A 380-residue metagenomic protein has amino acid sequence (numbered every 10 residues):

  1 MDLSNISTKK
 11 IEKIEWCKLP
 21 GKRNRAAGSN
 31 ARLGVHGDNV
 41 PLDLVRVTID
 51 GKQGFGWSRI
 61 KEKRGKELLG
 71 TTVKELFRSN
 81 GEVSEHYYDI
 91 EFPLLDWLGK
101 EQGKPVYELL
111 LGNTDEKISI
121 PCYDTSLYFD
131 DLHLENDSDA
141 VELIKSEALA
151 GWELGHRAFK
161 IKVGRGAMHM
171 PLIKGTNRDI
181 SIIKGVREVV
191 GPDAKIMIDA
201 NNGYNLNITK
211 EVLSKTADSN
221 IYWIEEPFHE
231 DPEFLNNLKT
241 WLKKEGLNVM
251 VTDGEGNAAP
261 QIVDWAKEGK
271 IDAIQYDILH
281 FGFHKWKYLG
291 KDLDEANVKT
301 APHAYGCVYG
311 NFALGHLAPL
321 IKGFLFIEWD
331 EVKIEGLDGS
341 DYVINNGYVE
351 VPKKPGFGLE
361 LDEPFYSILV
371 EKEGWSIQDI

Functional and structural regions predicted by a protein language model:
D2-M197, G203, K210, S214-D218 (+1 more regions): N-terminal capping/lid subdomain adjacent to the active-site entrance of alpha/beta enzymes
T71, E75-R78, N220, D231-M250 (+3 more regions): Shared catalytic-loop signature of beta/alpha-barrel
K104, I120, E226, V298-A301: Hydrophobic alpha-helix-in-membranes signature
L109, A167-G185, N205-I208, F228-L242 (+1 more regions): Active-site-adjacent beta->alpha loops and helix N-cap segments on the catalytic face of soluble alpha/beta enzymes
Y123, H156, W223, H303-Y305: Tryptophan-centric aromatic hotspots in well-structured domains and transmembrane helices
T125-D130, K162-G166, K195, D199-N205 (+5 more regions): Active-site beta-loop-alpha junctions enriched in small/polar residues
A194-T252: Acidic, glycine-rich loop-and-beta core segments that form the ion-binding/anion-interacting portion of active sites
